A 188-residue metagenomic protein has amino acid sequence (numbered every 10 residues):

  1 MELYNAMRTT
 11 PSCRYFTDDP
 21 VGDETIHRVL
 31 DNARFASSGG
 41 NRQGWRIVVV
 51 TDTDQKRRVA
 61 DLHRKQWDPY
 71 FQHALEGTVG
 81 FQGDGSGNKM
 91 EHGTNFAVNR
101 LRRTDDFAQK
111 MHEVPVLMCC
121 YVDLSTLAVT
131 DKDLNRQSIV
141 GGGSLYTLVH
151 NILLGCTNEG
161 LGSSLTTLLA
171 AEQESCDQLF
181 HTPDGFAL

Functional and structural regions predicted by a protein language model:
M1-D31, R42-Q43, F186-L188: Specificity-determining recognition surfaces
Y15-F16, R46, G162-T166: Short catalytic-loop micro-motif centered on adjacent basic/acidic residues
V29-R34, M118-L127, D131-L179: Small-aliphatic-rich amphipathic alpha-helix that forms the alpha element of a beta-alpha
F35-N41: Glycine-rich phosphate/pyrophosphate-binding beta-alpha loops
N41-G44, H112-V114: Short, basic and Ser/Thr-rich N-terminal targeting/leader segments
V49-G142: Glycine/small-residue-rich phosphate/adenosyl-binding loop
E113-V116, L161, D184-A187: Short coil/turn connectors at secondary-structure junctions
C176-L188: Short terminal or interdomain "cap/linker" segment that borders an active site or interface and mediates
